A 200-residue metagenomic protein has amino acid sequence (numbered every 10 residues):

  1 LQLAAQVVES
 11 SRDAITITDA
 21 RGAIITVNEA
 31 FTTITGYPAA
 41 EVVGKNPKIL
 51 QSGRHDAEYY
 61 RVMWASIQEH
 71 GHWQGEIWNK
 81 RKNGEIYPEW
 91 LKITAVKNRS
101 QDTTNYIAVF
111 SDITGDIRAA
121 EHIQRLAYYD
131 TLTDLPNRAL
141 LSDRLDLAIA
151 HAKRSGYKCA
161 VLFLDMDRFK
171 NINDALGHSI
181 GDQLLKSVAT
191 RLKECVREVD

Functional and structural regions predicted by a protein language model:
L1-L3, N98, S111-R125: PAS-associated C-terminal cap
I24-I25: Conserved hydrophobic beta-strand signature of PAS-family and PAS-like sensory domains
N28-F31, G84, N137: N-terminal capping loop/helix in small sensory signaling domains highlighted by a polar->aromatic N-x2-3-F motif
E29, T33, Y37, E41-R54: PAS-family sensory/regulatory domains
V43, G53-H70: PAS/Per-ARNT-Sim sensory domains
W73-W78, N83-K92, K97, I107: PAS/PAC sensory module
D102-D112: PAS-family sensory domains
I117, Q124-Y128, D134-V161, D167-R197: Conserved long alpha-helical elements within nucleotide-processing catalytic cores of c-di-GMP signaling and class III
